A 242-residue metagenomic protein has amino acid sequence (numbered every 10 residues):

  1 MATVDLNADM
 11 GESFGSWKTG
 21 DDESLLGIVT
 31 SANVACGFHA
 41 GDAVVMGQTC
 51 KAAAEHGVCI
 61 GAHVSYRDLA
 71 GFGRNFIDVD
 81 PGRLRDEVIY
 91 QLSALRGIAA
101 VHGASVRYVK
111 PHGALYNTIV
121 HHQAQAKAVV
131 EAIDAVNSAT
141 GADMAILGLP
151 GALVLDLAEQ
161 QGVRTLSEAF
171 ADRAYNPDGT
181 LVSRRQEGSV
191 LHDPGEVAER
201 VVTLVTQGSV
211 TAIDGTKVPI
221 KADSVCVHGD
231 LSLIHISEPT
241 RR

Functional and structural regions predicted by a protein language model:
D9, H63, V109, V227: Conserved, mostly hydrophobic/aromatic
K18, D22, A32-H39, A70-R85 (+3 more regions): Glycine-rich tight-turn/loop motif centered on a GG-T
K18-T19, G41-A52, V120-A124, G151-L157: Active-site-adjacent beta->alpha loops and helix N-cap segments on the catalytic face of soluble alpha/beta enzymes
E23-G27, T49-G61: Acidic (Asp/Glu)-rich catalytic clusters
L69-H102, Y108: Glycine/small-residue-rich loop that forms an oxyanion/phosphate-binding "nest" at active or ligand-binding sites
A99-R107, D143, S209-P219: Flexible, glycine/charged-enriched surface loops at secondary-structure junctions
G151-L153, L157, Q161-S209: Active-site rim beta-loop-alpha module in soluble metabolic enzymes
I234-R241: Conserved small/polar residues in nucleotide/adenosyl-binding loops
